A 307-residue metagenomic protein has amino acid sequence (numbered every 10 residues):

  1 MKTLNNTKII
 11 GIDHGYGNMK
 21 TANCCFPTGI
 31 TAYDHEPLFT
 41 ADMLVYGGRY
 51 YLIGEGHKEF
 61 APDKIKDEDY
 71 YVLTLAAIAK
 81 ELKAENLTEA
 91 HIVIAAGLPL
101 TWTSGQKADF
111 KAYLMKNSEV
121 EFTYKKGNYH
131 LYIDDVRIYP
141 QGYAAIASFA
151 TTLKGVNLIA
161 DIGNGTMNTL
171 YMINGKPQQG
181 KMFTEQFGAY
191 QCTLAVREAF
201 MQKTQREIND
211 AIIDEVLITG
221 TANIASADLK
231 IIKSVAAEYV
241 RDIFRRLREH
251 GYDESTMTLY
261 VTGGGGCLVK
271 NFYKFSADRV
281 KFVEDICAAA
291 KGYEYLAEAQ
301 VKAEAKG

Functional and structural regions predicted by a protein language model:
M1-I159, K176-Q191, K203, A211-G307: Nucleotide/phosphate-binding catalytic cleft detector across ATP-hydrolyzing and phosphate-transferring enzymes
I162-N168: Ser/Thr-glycine-rich phosphate-binding loops at phosphate-binding pockets of nucleotides, nucleotide cofactors
T169-N174: PRPP/pyrophosphate-binding module of the type I phosphoribosyltransferase fold
R197-K203: Acidic, metal/cofactor-coordinating or nucleic-acid-engaging core segments within structured domains
